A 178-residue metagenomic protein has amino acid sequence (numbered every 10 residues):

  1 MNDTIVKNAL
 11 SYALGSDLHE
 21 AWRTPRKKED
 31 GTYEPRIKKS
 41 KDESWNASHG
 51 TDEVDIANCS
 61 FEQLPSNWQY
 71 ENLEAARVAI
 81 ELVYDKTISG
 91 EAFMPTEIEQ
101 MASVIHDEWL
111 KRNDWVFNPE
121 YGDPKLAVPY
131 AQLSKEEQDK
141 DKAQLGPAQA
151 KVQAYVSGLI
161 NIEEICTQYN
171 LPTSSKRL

Functional and structural regions predicted by a protein language model:
M1-L178: Alpha-helical propensity feature that highlights long, continuous alpha-helices across diverse contexts
